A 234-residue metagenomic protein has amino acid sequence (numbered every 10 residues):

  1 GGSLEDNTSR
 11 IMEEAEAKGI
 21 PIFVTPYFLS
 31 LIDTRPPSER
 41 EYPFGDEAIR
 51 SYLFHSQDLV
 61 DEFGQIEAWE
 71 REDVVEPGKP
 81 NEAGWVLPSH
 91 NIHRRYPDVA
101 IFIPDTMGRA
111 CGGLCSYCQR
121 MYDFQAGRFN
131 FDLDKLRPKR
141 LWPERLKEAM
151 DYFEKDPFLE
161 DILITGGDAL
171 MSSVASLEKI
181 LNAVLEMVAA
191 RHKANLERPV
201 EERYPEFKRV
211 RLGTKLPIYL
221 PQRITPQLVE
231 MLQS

Functional and structural regions predicted by a protein language model:
G1-D98: Flexible, acidic/Gly-rich N-terminal and inter-domain linker regions that tether and position cofactor-handling modules
F54, E62-T106, A110, S116-Q233: Conserved Radical SAM active-site core
